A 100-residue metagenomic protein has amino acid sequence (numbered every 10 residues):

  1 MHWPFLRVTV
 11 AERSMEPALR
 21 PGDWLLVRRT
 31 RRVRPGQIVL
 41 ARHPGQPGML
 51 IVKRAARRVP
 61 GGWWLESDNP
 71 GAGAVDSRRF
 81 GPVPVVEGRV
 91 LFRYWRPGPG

Functional and structural regions predicted by a protein language model:
M1-G100: Extended hydrophobic leader/signal-anchor segments used for secretion and membrane insertion
